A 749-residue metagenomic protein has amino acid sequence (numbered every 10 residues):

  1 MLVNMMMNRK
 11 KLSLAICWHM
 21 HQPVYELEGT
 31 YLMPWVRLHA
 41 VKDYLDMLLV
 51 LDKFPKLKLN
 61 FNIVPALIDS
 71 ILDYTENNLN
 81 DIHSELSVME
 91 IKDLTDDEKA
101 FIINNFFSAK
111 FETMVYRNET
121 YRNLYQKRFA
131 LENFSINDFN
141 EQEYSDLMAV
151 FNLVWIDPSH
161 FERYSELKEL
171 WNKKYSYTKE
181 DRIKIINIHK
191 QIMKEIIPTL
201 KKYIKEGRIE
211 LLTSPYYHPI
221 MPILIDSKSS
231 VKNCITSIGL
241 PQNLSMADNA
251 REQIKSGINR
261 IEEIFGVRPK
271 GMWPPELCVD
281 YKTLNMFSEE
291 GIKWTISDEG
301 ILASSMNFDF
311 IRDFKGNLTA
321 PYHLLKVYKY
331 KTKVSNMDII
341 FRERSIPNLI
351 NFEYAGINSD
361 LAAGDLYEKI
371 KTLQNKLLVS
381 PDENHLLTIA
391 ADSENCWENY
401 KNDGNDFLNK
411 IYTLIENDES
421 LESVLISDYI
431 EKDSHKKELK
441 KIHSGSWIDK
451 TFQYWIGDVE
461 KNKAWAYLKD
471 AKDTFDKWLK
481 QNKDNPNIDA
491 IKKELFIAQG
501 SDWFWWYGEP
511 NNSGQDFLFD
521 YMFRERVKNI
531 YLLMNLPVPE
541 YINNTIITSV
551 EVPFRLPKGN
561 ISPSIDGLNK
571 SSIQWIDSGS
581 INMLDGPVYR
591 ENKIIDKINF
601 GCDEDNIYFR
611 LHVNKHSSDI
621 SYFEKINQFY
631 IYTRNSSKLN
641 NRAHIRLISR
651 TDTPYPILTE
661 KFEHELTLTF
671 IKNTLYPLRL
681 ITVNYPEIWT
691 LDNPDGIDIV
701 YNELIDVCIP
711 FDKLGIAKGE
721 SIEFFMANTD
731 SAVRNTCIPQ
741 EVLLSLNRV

Functional and structural regions predicted by a protein language model:
N8-L170, I311-G559: Active-site and substrate-binding clefts of carbohydrate-active enzymes
N62-L67, P215-H218, G271-V279, G300 (+1 more regions): Short, solvent-exposed turn/loop segments enriched in Gly/Ser/Thr/Pro and often Arg
N187-H218, S227-K228: Structured, charged N-terminal subsegments at the starts of enzyme catalytic cores and at intra-chain domain/subunit
S214, G567, N606-K615, I705-F711: Short, well-ordered beta-strand segments enriched in hydrophobic/aromatic residues
T236-P274, K371-A390: CE4/NodB-like, metal-dependent polysaccharide N-deacetylase domain that modifies extracellular/periplasmic N-acetylated
M246-F314, N395-N417: Catalytic domains of cell-wall/extracellular-matrix polysaccharide-remodeling enzymes, centered on de-N-acetylation
R555-K558, Q628-L658, V700-E703, F711-V749: Acidic/polar low-complexity flexible segments
H616-E624, K713-K718: A short beta-turn/strand-edge loop motif at beta-sheet boundaries
